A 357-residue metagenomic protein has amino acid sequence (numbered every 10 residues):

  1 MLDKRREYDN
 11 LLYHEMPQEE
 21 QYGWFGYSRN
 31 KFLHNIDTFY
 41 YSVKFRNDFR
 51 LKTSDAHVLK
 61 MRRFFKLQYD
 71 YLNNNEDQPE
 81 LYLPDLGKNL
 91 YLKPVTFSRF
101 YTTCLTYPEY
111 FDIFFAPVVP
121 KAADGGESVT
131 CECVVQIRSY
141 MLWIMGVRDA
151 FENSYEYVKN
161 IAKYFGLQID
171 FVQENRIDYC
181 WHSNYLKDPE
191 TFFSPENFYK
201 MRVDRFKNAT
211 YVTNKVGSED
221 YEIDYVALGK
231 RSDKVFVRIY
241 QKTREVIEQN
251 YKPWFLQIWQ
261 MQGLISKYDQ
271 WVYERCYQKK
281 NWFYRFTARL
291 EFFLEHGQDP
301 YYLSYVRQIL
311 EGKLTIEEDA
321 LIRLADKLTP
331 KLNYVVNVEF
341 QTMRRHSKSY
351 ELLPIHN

Functional and structural regions predicted by a protein language model:
M1-N357: Structured, helix-rich domain cores that form ligand/interaction pockets
